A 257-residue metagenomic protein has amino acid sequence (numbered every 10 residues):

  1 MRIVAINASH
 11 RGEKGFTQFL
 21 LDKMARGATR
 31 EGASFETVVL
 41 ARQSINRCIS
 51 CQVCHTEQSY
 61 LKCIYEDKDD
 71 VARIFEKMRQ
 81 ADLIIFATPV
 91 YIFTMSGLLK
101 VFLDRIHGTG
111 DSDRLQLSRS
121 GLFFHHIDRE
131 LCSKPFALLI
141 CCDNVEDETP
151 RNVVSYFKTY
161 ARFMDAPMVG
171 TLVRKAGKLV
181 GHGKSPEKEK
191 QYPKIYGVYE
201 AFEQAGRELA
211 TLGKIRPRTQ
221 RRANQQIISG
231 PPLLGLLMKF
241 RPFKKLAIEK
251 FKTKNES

Functional and structural regions predicted by a protein language model:
M1-L115, V169, E189-Y192, Y196-S257: N-terminal beta1-alpha1-beta2 submodule of the flavodoxin-like/Rossmannoid cofactor-binding fold
Q43-N46, G177-G181: A short acidic, often aromatic-flanked loop/helix-cap motif at beta-alpha or helix-coil junctions that lines enzyme
Y91, C141-V145, G177: Short acidic/polar capping segments at secondary-structure boundaries
G97, D147-V153, G181-K184: A short secondary-structure junction signal
V101-I106, N152-Y160, S185-E189: Short, surface-exposed, charged loop/turn segments at secondary-structure junctions
D111-G170: Short, glycine-/small-residue-rich phosphate/pyrophosphate-handling segment
G170-G177: Beta-strand-loop-alpha "switch" segments that mediate conformational coupling across diverse proteins
L179-P193: Glycine-rich, positively charged active-site loop/lid region within alpha/beta enzyme cores that binds and organizes
